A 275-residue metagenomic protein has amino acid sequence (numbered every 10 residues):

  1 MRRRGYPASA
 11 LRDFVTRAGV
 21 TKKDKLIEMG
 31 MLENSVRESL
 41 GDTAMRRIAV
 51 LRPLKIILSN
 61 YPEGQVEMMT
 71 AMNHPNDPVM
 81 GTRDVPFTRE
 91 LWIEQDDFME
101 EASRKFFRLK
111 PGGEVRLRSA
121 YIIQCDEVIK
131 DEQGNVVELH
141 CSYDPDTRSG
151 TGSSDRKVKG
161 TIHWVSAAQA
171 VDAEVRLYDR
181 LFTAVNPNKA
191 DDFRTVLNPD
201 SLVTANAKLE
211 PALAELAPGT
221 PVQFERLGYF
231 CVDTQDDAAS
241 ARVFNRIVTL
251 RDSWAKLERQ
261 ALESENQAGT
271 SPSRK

Functional and structural regions predicted by a protein language model:
M1-K275: Polyanion-binding catalytic cores of nucleic-acid enzymes and NTP/SAM-utilizing transferases
